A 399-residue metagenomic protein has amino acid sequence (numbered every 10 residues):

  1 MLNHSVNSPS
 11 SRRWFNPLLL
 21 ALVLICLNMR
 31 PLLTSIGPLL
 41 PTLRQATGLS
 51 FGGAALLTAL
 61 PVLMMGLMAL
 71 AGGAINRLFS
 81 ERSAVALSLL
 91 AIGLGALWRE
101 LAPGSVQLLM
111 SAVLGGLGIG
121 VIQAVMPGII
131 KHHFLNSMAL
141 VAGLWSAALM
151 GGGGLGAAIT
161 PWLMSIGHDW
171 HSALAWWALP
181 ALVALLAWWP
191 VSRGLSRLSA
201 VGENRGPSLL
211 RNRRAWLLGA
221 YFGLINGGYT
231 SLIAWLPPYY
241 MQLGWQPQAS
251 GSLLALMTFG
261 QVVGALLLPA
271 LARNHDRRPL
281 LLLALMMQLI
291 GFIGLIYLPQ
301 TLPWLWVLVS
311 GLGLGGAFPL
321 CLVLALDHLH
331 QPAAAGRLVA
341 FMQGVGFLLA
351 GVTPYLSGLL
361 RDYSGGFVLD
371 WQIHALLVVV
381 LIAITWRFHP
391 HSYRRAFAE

Functional and structural regions predicted by a protein language model:
I36-G37, R213-A255, F259-A265: Extracytoplasmic gate region of multi-pass secondary transporters
G48, S80, L101-V106, L135 (+1 more regions): Helix-breaking motifs and short loop linkers at transmembrane-helix boundaries and internal kinks in secondary membrane
L67-V106: Conserved MFS/SLC helix-loop-helix module at the cytosolic interface between two early adjacent transmembrane helices
M68-S80, G264-D276, R361: Helix-to-loop junctions at the C-terminal end of transmembrane segments in multipass secondary transporters
S83-L97, P279-G294: Structural signature of the two symmetry-related core transmembrane helices
Q107, L135-R193: Helix-loop-helix hairpin linking two adjacent transmembrane segments in secondary transporters
S111-A147: Cytoplasmic helix-loop-helix junction between adjacent transmembrane helices in 12-TM secondary transporters
P332-F367, H374: A late C-terminal transmembrane helix in Major Facilitator Superfamily
